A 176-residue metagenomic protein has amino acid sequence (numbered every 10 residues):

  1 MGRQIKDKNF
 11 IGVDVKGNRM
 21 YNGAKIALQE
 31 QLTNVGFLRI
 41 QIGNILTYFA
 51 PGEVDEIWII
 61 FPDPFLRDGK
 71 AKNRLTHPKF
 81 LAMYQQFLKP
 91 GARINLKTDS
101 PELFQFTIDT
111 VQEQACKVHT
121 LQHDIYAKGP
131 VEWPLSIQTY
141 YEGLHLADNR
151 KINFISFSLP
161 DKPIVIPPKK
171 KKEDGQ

Functional and structural regions predicted by a protein language model:
M1, K8-I11: Short beta-strand element of Class I
G12, F37, L96: Conserved SAM-binding loop
K16: Conserved SAM/SAH-binding beta-strand->alpha-helix loop
G23-I59: S-adenosyl-L-methionine
V54-L75: A short SAM/SAH-binding and catalytic strip from SAM-dependent methyltransferases
L66-A71, N95-Q114: Conserved class I S-adenosyl-L-methionine
R74-R93: A short glycine-rich, Lys/Arg-flanked "PGG" loop and its adjoining helix->strand segment in the class I
D109-Q176: Class I S-adenosyl-L-methionine
